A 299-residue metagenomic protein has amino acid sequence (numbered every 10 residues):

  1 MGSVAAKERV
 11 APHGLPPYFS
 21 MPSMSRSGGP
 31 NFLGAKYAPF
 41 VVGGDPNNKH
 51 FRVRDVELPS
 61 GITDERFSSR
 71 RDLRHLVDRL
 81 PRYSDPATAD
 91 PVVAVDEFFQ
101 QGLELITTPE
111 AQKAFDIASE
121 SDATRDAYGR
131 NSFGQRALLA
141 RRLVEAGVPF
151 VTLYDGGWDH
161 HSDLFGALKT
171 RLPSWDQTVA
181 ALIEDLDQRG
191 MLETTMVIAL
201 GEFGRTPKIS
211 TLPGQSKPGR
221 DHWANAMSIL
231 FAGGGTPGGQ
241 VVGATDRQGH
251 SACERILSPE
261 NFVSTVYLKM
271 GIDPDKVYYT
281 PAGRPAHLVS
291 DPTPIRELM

Functional and structural regions predicted by a protein language model:
M1-M299: Ligand-binding pockets and gating/stacking loops
